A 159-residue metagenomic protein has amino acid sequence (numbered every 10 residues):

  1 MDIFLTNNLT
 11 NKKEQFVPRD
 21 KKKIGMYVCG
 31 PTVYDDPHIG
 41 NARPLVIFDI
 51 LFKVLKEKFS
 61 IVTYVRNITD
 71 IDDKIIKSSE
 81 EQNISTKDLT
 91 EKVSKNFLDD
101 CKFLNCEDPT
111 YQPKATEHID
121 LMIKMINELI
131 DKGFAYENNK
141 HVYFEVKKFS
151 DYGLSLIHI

Functional and structural regions predicted by a protein language model:
M1-H158: NTP-dependent nucleotidyl-transfer catalytic core
